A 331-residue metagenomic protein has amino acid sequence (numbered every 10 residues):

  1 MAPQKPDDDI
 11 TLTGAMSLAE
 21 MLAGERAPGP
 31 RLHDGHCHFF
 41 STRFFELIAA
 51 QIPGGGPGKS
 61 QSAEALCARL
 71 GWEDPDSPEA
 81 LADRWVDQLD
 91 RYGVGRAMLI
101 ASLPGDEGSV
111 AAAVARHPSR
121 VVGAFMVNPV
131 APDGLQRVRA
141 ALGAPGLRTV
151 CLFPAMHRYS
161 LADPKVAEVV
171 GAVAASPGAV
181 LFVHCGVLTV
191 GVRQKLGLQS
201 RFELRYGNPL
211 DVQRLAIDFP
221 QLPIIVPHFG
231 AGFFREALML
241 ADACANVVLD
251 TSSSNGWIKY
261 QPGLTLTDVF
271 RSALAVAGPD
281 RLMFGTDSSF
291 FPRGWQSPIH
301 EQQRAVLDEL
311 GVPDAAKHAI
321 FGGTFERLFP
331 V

Functional and structural regions predicted by a protein language model:
A2-G35, T42-R91, R96, S272 (+2 more regions): Mid-to-C-terminal alpha-helical segments outside catalytic/metal-binding sites
D9-G14, R148-T149, A162-M283: Catalytic pocket-lining loop regions of alpha/beta-barrel enzymes, especially the amidohydrolase/enolase/GH5 lineages
L32-G35, L99-I100, A124, C151 (+3 more regions): Active-site neighborhood of phospho(di)ester-bond hydrolases with catalytic His/Asp-centered motifs
H36, L89, V110, V150 (+6 more regions): Conserved, mostly hydrophobic/aromatic
H36-T42, H184, H228: Histidine-centered divalent metal-coordination motifs
F39-F40, V187, A231, F290: Short active-site segment of divalent metal-dependent hydrolases/proteases that encodes the spacing between
P75-P78, L99-G108, N128-G134, H157-A162 (+3 more regions): Acidic-and-aromatic substrate-binding clefts and catalytic sites of carbohydrate-active enzymes
Q88-I100, E107-R193, V212-Q213, D218 (+1 more regions): Extended, charged catalytic domains and RNA/DNA-binding interfaces, predominantly in divalent-metal-using enzymes
